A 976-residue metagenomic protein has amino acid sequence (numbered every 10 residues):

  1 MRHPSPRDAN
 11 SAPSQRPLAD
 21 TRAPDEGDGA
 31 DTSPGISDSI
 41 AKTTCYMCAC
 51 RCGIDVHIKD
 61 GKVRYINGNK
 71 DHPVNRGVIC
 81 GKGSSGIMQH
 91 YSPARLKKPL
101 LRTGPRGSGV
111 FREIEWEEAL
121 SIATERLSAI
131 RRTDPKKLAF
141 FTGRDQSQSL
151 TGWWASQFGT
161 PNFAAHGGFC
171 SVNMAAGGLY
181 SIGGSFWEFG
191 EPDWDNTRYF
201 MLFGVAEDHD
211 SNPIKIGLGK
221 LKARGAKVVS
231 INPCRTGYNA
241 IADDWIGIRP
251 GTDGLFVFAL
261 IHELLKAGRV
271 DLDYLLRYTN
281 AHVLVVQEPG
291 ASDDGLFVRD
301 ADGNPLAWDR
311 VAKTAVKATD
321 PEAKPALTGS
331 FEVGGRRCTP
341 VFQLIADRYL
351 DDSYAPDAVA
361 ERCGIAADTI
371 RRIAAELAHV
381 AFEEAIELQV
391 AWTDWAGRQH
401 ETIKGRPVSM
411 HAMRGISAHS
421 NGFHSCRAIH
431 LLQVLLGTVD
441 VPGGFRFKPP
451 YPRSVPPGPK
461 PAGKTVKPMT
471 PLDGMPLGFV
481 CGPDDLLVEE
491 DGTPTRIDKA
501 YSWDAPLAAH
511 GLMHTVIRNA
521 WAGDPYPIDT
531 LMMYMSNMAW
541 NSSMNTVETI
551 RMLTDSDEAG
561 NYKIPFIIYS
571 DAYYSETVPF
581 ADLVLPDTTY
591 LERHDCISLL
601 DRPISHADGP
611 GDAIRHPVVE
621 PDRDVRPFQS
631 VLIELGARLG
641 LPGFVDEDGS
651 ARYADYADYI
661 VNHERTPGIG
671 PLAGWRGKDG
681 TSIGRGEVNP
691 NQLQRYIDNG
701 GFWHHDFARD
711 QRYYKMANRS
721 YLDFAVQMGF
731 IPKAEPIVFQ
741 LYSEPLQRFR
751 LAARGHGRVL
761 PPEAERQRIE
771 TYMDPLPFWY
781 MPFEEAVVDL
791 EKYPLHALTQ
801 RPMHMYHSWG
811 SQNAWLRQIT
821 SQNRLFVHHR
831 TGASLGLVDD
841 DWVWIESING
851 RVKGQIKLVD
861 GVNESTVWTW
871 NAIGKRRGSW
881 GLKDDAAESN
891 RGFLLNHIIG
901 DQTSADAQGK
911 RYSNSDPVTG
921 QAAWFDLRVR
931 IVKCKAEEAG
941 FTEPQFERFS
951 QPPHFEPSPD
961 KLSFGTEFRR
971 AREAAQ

Functional and structural regions predicted by a protein language model:
M1-L327, C338, L344-I345, D357 (+9 more regions): N-terminal export/assembly segments and adjacent metallocofactor-ligating motifs of anaerobic energy-metabolism
H3, H616-P617, F628-E687, L760 (+2 more regions): Long, contiguous, secondary-structure-rich segments that constitute the structural scaffold of globular domains
K98-E118, H262, R269-A374, T470-D498 (+5 more regions): N-terminal leader/propeptide and maturation segments of large enzyme subunits in energy/redox metabolism and hydrolases
L120-K136, G190-T197, R348-D351, I373-Q389 (+2 more regions): Glycine-rich phosphate/diphosphate-binding loops that line cofactor/substrate pockets in enzymes
D134-L138, D271-L275, E384-Q389, D440-F447 (+1 more regions): Flexible, glycine/charged-enriched surface loops at secondary-structure junctions
T151-A226, S230, L255, H430-F580 (+4 more regions): Extended redox/cofactor-interaction regions of prokaryotic respiratory oxidoreductases
G237, A581-A613: Flexible glycine/proline-rich, aromatic-decorated loop/lid segments
V341-A346, D351-D352, P356-A509: Active-site phosphate/pyrophosphate-binding segments
